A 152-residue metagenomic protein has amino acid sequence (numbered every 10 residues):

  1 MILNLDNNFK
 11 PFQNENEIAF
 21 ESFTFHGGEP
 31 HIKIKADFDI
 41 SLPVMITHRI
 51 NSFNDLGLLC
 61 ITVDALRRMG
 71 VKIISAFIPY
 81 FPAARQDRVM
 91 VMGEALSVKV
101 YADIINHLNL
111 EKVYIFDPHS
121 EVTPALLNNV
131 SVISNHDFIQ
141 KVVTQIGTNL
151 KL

Functional and structural regions predicted by a protein language model:
M1-L152: PRPP-associated nucleotide enzymes
